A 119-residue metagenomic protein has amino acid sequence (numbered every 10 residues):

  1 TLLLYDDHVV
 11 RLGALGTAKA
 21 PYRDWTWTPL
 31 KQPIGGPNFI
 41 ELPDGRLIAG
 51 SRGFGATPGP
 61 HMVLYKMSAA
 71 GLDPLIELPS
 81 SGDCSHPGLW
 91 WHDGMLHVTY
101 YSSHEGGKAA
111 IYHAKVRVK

Functional and structural regions predicted by a protein language model:
T1-D83, W91-K119: Beta-rich carbohydrate-recognition and catalytic domains
